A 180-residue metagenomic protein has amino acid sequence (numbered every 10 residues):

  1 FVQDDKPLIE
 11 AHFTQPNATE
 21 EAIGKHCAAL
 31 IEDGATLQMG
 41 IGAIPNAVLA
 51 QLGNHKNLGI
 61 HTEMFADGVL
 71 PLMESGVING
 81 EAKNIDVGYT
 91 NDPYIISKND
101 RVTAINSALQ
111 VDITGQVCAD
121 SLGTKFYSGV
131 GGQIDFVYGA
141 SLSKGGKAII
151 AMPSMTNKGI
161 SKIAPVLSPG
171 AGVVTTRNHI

Functional and structural regions predicted by a protein language model:
F1-I180: Conserved phosphate- and dinucleotide-binding cores of soluble alpha/beta proteins, encompassing both enzyme active
